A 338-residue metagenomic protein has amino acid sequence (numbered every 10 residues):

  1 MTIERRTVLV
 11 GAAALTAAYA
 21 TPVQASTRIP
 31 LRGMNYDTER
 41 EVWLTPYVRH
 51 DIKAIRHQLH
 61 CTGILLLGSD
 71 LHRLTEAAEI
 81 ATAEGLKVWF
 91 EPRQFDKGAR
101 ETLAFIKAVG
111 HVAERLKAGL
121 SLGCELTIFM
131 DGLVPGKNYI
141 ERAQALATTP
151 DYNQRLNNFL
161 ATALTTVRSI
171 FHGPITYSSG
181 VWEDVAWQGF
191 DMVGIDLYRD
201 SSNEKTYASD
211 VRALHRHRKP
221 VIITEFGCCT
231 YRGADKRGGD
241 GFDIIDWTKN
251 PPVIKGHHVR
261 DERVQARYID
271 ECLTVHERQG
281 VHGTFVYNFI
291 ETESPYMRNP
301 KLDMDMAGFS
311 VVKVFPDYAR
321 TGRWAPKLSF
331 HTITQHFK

Functional and structural regions predicted by a protein language model:
M1-I3: N-terminal secretory signal peptides
T7-A25: N-terminal export signals
S26-A54: Boundary/entry segment of secreted carbohydrate-active catalytic domains
V48-D70: Catalytic domains of carbohydrate-active enzymes, especially glycoside hydrolases
V109-N153: Active-site groove signature of glycoside hydrolases
N157-E183, I223-E225, V286-Y287: Aromatic-lined carbohydrate-recognition surfaces of secreted/lumenal glycan-active proteins
A186-V253: Glycoside hydrolase catalytic-domain groove-lining segments
Y287-K338: Aromatic-rich peripheral "rim/lid" segments of glycoside hydrolase catalytic domains that contact and position glycan
